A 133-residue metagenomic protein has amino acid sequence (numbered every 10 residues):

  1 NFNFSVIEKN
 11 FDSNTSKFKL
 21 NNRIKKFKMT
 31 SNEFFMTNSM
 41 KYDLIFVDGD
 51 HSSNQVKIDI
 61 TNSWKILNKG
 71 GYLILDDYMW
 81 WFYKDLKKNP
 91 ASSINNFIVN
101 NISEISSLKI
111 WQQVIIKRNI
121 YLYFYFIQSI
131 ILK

Functional and structural regions predicted by a protein language model:
N1-K133: S-adenosylmethionine/decaboxylated-SAM
